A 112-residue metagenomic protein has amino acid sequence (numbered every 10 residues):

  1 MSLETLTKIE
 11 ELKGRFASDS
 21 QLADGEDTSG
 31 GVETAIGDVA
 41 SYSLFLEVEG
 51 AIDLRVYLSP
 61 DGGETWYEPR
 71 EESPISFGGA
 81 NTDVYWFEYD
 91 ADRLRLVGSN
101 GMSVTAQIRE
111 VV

Functional and structural regions predicted by a protein language model:
M1-T28, V39-S41, F45, E68-R70 (+1 more regions): Extended, low-complexity segments enriched in Ser/Thr/Gly and acidic residues that occur primarily in surface-exposed
G30-D38, R70-V112: Beta-sandwich interaction modules
Y42, L54, L94: Residue-level detector of short, conserved catalytic/binding motifs and their immediate flanks
F45-L54, N100-V104: Extended, low-complexity, turn-rich repeat/linker tracts enriched in Gly/Pro/Ser/Thr and Asp/Glu that occur
Y57-P60: Conserved Ser/Thr-centered positions that define the repeating blades of beta-propeller domains
